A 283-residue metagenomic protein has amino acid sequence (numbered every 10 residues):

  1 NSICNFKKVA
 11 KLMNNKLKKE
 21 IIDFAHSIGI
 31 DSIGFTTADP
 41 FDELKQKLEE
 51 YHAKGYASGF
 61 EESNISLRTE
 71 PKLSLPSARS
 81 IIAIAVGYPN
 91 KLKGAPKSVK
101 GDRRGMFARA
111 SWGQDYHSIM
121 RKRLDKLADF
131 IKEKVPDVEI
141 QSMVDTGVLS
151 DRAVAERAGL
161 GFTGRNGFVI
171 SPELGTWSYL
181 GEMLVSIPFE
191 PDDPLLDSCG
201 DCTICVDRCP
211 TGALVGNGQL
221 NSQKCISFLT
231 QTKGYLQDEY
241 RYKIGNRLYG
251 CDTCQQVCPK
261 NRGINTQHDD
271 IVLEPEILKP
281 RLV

Functional and structural regions predicted by a protein language model:
V9-A10: Acidic, Ala/Val/Gly-enriched low-complexity intrinsically disordered segments
M13-S198, Q237: Auxiliary alpha/beta "docking" domains used to position bulky ligands
I30, I204-S227, K233-G234, I244-E274: Iron-sulfur cluster-binding cysteine motifs and their immediate structural context in ferredoxin-like electron-transfer
E190, Q231-T232: A short, flexible beta-alpha/helix-coil linker loop
P191-G200, Y242-C251: Immediate flanking context of iron-sulfur cluster ligation sites
L278-V283: Short, intrinsically disordered, charge-balanced linker/junction segments flanking boundaries in proteins
